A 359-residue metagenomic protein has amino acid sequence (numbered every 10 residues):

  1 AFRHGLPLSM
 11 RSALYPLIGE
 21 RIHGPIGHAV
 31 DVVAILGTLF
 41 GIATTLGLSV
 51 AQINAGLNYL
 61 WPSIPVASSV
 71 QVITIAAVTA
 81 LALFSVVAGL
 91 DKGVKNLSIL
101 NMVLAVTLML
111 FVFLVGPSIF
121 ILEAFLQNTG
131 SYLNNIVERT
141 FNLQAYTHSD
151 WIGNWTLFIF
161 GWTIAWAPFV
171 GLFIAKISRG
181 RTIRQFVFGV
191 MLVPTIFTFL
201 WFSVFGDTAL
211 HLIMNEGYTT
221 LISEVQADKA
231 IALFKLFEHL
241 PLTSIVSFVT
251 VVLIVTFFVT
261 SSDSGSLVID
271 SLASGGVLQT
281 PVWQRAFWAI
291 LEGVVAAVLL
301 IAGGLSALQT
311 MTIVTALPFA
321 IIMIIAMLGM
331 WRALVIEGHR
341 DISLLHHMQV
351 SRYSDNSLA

Functional and structural regions predicted by a protein language model:
A1-F2, T38-L46, V70-V78, A82-S85 (+3 more regions): Hydrophobic, membrane-embedded alpha-helices of multi-pass small-molecule transporters
A1-L6, A55-P62, A77-L100, G116 (+3 more regions): Membrane-water interface regions at transmembrane-helix termini and the short interhelical loops of multi-pass membrane
A1-Y59, F84, F113-G116, F120-E123: Transmembrane-helix bundle segments that line or gate the permeation/cavity pathway in multi-pass membrane proteins
F2-P25, K92, L212-E238, G265-V277 (+1 more regions): Flexible loop linkers connecting adjacent transmembrane helices in multi-pass alpha-helical membrane transporters
P7-P25, S49-I73, A105-L108, L172-R181 (+2 more regions): Helix-loop-helix connectors at the membrane interface of multi-pass transporters/channels
G19-H28, V66-L83, V87, T156-A165 (+4 more regions): Loop-to-transmembrane helix boundary motifs in multi-pass membrane proteins
V30-A34, T38, T44, N54 (+4 more regions): Membrane-interface loop-to-helix entry segments
A43-W61, I73, V106-L143, F205-L210 (+1 more regions): Hydrophobic alpha-helical segments and their helix-loop junctions in multi-pass secondary transporters
